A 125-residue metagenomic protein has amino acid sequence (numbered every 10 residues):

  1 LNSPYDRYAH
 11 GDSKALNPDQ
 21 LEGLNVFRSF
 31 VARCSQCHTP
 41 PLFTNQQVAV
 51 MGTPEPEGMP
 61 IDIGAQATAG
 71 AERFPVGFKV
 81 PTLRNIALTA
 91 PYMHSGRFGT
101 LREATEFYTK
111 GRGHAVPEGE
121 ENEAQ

Functional and structural regions predicted by a protein language model:
L1-Q125: Periplasmic c-type cytochrome electron-transfer domains
